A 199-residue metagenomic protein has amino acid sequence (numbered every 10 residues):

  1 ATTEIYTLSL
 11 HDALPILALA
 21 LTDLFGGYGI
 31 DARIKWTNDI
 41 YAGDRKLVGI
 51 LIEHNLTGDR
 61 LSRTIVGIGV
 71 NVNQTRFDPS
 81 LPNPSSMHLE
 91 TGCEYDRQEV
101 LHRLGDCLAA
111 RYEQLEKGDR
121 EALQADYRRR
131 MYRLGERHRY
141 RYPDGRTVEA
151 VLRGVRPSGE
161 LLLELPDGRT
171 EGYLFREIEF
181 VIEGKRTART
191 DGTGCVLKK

Functional and structural regions predicted by a protein language model:
A1-L14: Short, small-residue-biased leader/transition segments that mark boundaries at the very start of proteins
H11, P15-A32, A42-K199: Long, positively charged amphipathic alpha-helical accessory segments at protein N-termini or as interdomain linkers
